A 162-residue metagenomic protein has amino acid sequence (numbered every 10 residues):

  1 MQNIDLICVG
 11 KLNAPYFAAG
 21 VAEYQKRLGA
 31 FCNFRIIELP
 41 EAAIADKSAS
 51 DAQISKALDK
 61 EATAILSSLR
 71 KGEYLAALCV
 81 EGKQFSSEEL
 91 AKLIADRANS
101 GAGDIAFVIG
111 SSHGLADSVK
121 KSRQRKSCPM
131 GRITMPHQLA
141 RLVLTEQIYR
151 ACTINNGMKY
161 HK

Functional and structural regions predicted by a protein language model:
M1-L28: N-terminal beta1-alpha1 ligand-phosphate binding loop
N3, G103-V108: Loop/turn-to-beta-strand initiation segments
I7, R35-I37: General small-molecule cofactor/ligand-binding pocket signal
L12, V80-K83, S111-G114: Short glycine-rich anion-binding loops that position phosphate/pyrophosphate groups of nucleotides and phosphorylated
G29-R35, E73: A generic structural motif
I36, L75-A77, R125-S127: Conserved beta-strand scaffold positions in the cores of enzyme catalytic domains, especially in NTP/NDP-utilizing
P40-I105: S-adenosyl-L-methionine/SAH cofactor-binding core of RNA-modifying enzymes
D117-K162: Structured adenosyl-cofactor binding patch, chiefly the S-adenosyl-L-methionine
